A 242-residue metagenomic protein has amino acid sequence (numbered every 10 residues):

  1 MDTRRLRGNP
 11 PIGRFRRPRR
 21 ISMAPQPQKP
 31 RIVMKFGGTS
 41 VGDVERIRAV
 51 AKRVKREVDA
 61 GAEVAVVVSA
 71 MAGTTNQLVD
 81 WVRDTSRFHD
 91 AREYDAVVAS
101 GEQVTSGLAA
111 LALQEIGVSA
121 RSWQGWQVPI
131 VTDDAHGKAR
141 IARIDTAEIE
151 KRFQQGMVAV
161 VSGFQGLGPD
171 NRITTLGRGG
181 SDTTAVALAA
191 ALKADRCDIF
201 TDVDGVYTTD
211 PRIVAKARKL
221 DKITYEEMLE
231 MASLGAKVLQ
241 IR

Functional and structural regions predicted by a protein language model:
R19-R242: Nucleotide/pyrophosphate-binding catalytic subdomain
